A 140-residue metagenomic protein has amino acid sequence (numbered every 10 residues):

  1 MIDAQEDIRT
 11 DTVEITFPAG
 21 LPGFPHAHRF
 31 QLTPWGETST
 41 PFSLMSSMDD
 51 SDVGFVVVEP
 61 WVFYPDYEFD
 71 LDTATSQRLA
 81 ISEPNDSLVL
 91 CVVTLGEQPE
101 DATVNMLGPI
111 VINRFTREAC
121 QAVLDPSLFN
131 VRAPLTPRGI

Functional and structural regions predicted by a protein language model:
M1-D66, P84-I140: Long, compositionally biased stretches
D70: Short aromatic/basic micro-patch
T73-E83: Short active-site loop/helix that positions an aromatic residue
